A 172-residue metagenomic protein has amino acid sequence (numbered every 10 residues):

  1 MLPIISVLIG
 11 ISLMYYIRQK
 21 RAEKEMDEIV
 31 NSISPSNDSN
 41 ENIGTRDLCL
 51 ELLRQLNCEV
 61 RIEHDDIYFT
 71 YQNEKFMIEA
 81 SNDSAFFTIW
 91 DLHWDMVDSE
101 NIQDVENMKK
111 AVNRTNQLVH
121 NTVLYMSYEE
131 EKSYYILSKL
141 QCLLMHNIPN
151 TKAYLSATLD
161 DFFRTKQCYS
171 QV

Functional and structural regions predicted by a protein language model:
I4-S81: Charge-rich, low-complexity N-terminal segments
I43, S99-I102, I148-A153: Ordered, soluble secondary-structure elements with a strong preference for glycine-centered loop motifs and nearby
D66-Y68, A85-F87, Y134-I136: Hydrophobic residues embedded in beta-strands of well-ordered beta-sheets
Y71, D91, L140-L144: Short beta-strand-to-loop capping motifs
I78-D98: A short acidic-to-branched-hydrophobic micro-motif
D91-K139: Short, internal acidic amphipathic alpha-helical interface segments that mediate docking to partner proteins
E106-H120, Q141-V172: Ampiphathic alpha-helical segments that act as solvent-exposed interaction surfaces
